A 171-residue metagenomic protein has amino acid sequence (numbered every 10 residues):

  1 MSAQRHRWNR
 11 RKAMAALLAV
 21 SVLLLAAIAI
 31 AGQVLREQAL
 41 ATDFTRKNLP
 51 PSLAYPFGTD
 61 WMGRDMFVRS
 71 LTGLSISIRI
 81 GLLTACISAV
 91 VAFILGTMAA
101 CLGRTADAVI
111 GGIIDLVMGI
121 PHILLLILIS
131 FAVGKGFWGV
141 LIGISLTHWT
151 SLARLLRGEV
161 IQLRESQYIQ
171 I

Functional and structural regions predicted by a protein language model:
M1-A41, I113: N-terminal signal-anchor/first transmembrane alpha helix
A3-R7, L40-A85: Periplasmic/extracellular loop-to-transmembrane helix junction in inner-membrane transport proteins
R7-L18, I78, R104-D107, F137: Membrane-interface helix-boundary signature
V20-A27, L83, I87, V91 (+4 more regions): Lipid-exposed faces of alpha-helical membrane segments in multi-pass integral membrane proteins
L25, I76-A92, G119-I123, I127 (+1 more regions): Hydrophobic alpha-helical transmembrane segments in multi-pass membrane proteins
A31-V34, L83-D115, I127: Transmembrane-helix boundary motif in ABC transporter permease subunits
P56, D60, M66, C101 (+2 more regions): Generic hydrophobic transmembrane alpha-helix motif, especially the helices
R69, Y168-I171: Helix-loop-helix units of permease transmembrane domains in multi-pass membrane transporters, especially ABC
